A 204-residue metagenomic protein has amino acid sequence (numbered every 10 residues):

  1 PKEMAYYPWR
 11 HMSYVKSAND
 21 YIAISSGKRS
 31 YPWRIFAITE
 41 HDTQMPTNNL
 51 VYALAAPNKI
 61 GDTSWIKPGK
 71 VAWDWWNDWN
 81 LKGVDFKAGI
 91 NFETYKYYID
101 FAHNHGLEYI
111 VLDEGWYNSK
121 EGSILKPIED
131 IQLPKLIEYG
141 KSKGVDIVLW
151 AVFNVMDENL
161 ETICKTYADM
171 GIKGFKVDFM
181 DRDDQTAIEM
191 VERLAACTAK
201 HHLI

Functional and structural regions predicted by a protein language model:
P1-N58: N-terminal accessory beta-strand-rich subdomains and adjacent acidic, glycine-rich linkers that precede catalytic cores
A23-K28, D62-S64, A196-C197: A general structural signal for short secondary-structure junctions and capping/turn motifs
D42-N48, Y52, K59-T63, K67 (+3 more regions): Conserved mixed alpha/beta catalytic, RNA-binding, or beta-rich assembly cores of soluble enzyme, regulatory
N49-K59, K70, I110, K135-V152: Glycine-rich, aromatic-flanked loop segments that form ligand/cofactor-binding clefts across common enzyme folds
D74-D78, Y97-Y109, L136, S142: Glycine-rich, acidic and aromatic/proline-enriched surface loops and short helix-turn segments that act as binding
W75-T94, V148-N159: Active-site mouth loops of central-metabolism enzymes
F92-G115, Y167-G171: Catalytic domains of carbohydrate-active enzymes, especially glycoside hydrolases
E114-I204: Aromatic- and carboxylate-enriched substrate-binding clefts and catalytic-loop regions of carbohydrate-active enzymes
